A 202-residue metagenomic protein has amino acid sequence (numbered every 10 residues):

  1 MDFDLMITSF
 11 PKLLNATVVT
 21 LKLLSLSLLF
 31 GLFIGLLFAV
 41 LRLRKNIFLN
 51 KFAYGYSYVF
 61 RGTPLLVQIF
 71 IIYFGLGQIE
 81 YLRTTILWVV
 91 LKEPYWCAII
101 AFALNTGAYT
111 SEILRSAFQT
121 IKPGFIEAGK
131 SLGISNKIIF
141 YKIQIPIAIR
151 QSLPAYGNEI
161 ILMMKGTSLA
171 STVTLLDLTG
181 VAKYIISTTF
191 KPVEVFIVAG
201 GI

Functional and structural regions predicted by a protein language model:
M1-I202: Transmembrane alpha-helices and adjacent helix-loop boundaries
